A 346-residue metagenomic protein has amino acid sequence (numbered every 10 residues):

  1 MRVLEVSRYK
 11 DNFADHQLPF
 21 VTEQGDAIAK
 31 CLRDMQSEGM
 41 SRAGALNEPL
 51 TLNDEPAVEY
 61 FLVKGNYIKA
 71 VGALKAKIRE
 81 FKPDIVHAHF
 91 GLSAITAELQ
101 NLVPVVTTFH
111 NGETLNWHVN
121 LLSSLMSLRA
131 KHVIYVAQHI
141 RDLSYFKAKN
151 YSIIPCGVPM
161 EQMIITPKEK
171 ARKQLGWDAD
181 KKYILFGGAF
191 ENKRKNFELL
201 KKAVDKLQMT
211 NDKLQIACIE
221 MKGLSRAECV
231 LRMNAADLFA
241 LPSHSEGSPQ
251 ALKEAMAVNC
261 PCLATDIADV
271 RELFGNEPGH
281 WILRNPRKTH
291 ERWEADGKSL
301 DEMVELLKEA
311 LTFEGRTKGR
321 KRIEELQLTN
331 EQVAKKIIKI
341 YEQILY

Functional and structural regions predicted by a protein language model:
L4, W177-K195, K201-V204: Conserved donor-binding/catalytic core segment of Leloir-type glycosyltransferases
A88-S93, F109: Short His-centered aromatic/hydrophobic patch
Y145, G157-Q174: Acidic anion/phosphate-binding donor-loop and adjacent secondary structure in glycosyltransferase catalytic cores
L231-A236: Short alpha-helical donor nucleotide-sugar binding micro-motif in glycosyltransferases
H244: Aromatic "clamp/platform" in nucleotide-sugar-dependent glycosyltransferases that forms part of the donor/acceptor
P261-A264, R271: Short hydrophobic beta-strand element within catalytic cores of glycosyltransferases and related nucleotide-activated
R271-E309: Change "using UDP/GDP/dTDP sugars" to "using nucleotide sugars
E291-E302, L311-E342: A charged, aromatic-enriched C-terminal amphipathic alpha-helix characteristic of glycosyltransferases across folds
